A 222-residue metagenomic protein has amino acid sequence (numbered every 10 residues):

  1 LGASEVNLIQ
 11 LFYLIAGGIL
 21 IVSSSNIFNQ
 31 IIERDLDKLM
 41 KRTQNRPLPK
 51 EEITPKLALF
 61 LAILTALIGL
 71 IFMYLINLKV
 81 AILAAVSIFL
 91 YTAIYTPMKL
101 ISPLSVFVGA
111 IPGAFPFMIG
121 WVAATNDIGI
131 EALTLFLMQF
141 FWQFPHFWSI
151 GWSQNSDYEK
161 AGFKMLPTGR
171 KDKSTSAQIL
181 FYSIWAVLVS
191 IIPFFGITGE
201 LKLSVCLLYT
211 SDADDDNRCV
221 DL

Functional and structural regions predicted by a protein language model:
L1-Y13, L70-V80, F117-L137, I191-K202: Helix-coil boundary and interhelical linker segments in multi-pass alpha-helical membrane proteins
A3-I31, I82-A93, A132-W142: Membrane-embedded alpha-helical segments that form the functional core of polytopic membrane enzymes, especially those
V6, A110-G151, N155-S156, D172-K173 (+1 more regions): Functional transmembrane core segments of multi-pass inner-membrane proteins
I9-G17, L57-L61, K79-L83, L104 (+4 more regions): Alpha-helical transmembrane segments of integral membrane proteins
I32-I53, W148-K173: Cytosolic, membrane-interface loops and tails of multi-pass inner-membrane proteins
R34, R42-V80, D172-F195: Multi-pass membrane catalytic core of lipid/isoprenoid biosynthesis enzymes
P55-A123: Intramembrane alpha-helical segments
Y209-L222: Single conserved hydrophobic/aromatic residue that forms the stacking wall/gate of nucleotide- or nucleobase-binding
